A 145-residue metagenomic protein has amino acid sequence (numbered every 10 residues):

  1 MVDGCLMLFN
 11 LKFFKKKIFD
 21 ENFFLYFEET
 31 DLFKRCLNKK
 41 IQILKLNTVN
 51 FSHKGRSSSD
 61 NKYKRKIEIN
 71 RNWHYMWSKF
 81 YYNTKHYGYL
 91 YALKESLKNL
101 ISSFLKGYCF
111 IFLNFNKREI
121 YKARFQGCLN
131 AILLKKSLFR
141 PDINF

Functional and structural regions predicted by a protein language model:
M1-I18, N22-N50: A short, conserved alpha-helix in the catalytic core of glycosyltransferases
K16-K17, R35, Y81, K85 (+2 more regions): Residue-level signal for well-ordered alpha-helical scaffold segments within enzymatic catalytic domains
E29, Y75-K79, R124: Alpha-helical packing segments of well-folded alpha/beta enzyme cores
N38, Q42-E119: Active-site-adjacent helix/loop segment of glycosyltransferases that harbors family-specific signature motifs
F115-F145: Membrane-interface aromatic/basic loop that binds lipid-linked glycans or pyrophosphate carriers, typified by
